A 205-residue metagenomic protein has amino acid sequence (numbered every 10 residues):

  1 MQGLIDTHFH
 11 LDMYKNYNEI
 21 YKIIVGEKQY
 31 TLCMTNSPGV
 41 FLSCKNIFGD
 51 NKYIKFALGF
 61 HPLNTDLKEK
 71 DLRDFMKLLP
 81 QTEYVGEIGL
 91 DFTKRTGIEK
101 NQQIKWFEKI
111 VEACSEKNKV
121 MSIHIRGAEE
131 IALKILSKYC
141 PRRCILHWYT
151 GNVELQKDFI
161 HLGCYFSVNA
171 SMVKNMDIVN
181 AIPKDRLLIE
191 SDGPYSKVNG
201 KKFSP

Functional and structural regions predicted by a protein language model:
M1-P205: Mid-domain alpha/beta scaffold segments of enzyme catalytic cores
